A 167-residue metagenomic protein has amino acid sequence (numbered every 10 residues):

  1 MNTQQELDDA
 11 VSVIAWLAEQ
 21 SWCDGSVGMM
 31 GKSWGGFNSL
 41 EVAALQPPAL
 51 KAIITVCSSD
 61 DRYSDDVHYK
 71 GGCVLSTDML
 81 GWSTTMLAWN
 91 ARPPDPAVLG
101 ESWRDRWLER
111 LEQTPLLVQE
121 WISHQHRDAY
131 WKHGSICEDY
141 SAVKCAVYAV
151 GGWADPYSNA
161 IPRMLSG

Functional and structural regions predicted by a protein language model:
M1-S21: Alpha/beta-hydrolase active-site loop
Q20-W34: Alpha/beta-hydrolase fold nucleophile elbow
N38-V42: Hydrolases whose catalytic domains are alpha/beta-hydrolase-1, hotdog thioesterase, or metallo-beta-lactamase-like
A44-A142: Accessory cap/linker subdomain of secreted extracellular hydrolases
V143, A149-G151: Short beta-strand/loop motif that positions the catalytic acidic residue of the alpha/beta-hydrolase fold
P156-P162: Conserved alpha/beta-hydrolase "acid-adjacent" motif
